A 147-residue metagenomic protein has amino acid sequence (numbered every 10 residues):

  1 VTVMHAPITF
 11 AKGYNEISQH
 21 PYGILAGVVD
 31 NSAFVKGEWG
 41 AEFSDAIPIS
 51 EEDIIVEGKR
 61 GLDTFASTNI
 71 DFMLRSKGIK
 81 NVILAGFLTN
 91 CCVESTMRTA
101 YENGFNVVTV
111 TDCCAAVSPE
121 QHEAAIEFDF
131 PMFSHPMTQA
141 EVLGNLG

Functional and structural regions predicted by a protein language model:
V1-N15: Von Willebrand factor
F10, E16-I17, I24-G147: Active-site-adjacent betaalpha module
